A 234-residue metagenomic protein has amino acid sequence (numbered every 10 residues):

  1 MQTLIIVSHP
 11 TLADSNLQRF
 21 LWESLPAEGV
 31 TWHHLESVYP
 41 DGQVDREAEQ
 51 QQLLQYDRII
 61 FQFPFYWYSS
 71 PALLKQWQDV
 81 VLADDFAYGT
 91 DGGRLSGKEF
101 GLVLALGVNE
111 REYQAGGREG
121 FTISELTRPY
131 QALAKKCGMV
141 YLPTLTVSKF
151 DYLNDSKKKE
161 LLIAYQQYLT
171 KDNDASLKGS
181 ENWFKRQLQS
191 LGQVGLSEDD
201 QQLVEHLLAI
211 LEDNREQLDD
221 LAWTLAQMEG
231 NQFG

Functional and structural regions predicted by a protein language model:
M1-G29: N-terminal beta1-alpha1 ligand-phosphate binding loop
S8, L35, A105: Cofactor-binding loop segments of dinucleotide-utilizing enzymes, especially the Rossmann-like FAD- and NAD(P)+-binding
E28-Q43: A short beta-strand-loop structural module common to alpha/beta enzyme folds
L35-S37, Y141-K149: Conserved S-adenosyl-L-methionine
P40-A48, N154-K157: Structural motif
A48-Y130: Helix-loop-strand module that forms the ligand-binding subsite of alpha/beta enzymes
S124-T144: A charged, well-structured terminal subsegment
V147-G234: C-terminal and late-domain segments of enzyme folds
